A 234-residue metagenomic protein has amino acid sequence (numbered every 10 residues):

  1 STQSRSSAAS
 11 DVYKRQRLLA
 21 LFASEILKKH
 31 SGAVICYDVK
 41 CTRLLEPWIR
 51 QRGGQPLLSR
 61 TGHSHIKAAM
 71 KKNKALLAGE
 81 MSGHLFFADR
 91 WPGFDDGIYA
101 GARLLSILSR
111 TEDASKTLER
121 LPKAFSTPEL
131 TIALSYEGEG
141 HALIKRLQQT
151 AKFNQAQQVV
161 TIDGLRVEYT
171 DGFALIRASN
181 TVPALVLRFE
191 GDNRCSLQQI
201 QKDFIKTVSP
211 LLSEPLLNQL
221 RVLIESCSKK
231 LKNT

Functional and structural regions predicted by a protein language model:
S1-A9, Y13: Single conserved hydrophobic/aromatic residue that forms the stacking wall/gate of nucleotide- or nucleobase-binding
S7, Q16, E80: Acidic active-site catalytic centers that drive phospho-/nucleotidyl reactions and related ester hydrolyses
Y13-K14, L175: A sequence-level detector of short linear motifs
A20-L21: Extended, compositionally biased non-globular segments that define protein topology
K28-T234: Phosphate-binding and adjacent anionic-ligand microenvironments
